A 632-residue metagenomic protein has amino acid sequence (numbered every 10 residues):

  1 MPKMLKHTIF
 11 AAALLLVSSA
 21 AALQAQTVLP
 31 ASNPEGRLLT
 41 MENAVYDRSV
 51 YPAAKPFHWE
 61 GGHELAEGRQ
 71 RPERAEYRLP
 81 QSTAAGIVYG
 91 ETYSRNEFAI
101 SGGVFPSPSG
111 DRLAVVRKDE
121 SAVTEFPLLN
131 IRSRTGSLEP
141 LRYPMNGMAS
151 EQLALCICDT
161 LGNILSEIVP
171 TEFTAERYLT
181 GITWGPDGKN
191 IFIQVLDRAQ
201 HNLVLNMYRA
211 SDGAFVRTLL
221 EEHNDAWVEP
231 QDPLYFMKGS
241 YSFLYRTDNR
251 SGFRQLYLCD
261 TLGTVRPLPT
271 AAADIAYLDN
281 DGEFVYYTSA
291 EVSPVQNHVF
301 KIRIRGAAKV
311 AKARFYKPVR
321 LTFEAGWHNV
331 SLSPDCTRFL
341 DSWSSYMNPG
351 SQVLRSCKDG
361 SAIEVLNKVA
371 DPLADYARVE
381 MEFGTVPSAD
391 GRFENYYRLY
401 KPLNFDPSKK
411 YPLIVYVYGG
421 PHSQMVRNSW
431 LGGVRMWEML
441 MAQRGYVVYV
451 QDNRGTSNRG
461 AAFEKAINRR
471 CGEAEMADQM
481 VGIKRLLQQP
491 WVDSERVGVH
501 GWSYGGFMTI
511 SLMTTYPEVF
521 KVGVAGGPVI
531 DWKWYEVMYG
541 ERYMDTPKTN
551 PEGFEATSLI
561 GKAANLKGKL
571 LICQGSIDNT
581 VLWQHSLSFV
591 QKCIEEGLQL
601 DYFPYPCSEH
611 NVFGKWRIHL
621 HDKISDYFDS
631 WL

Functional and structural regions predicted by a protein language model:
M1-F10: Bacterial N-terminal signal peptides that target proteins for export
K3, A20-A22, P606: A composition/secondary-structure signal for short, hydrophobic, low-basic-content segments with alpha-helix propensity
I9, Q26-V28, P72, Y257 (+3 more regions): Compositionally biased, intrinsically disordered low-complexity segments enriched in polar/proline residues
I9, S32, T92-S94, Y543 (+1 more regions): Hydrophobic alpha-helical segments, principally membrane-spanning helices and signal/leader peptides
L14, S18-R320, A325-N329, P334-R338 (+2 more regions): Beta-propeller folds
E125, N329-L632: Serine-hydrolase catalytic core recognition
